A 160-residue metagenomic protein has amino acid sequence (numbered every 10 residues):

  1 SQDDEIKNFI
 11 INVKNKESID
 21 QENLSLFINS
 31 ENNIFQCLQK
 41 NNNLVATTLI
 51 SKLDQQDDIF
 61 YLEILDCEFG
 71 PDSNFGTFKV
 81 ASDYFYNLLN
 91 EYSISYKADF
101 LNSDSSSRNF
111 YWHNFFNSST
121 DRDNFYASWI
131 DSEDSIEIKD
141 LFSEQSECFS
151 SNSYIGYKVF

Functional and structural regions predicted by a protein language model:
S1-I136, L141-F160: Short S/T/G/P-rich N-terminal loop/turn motif that feeds into the first structured element of a domain
